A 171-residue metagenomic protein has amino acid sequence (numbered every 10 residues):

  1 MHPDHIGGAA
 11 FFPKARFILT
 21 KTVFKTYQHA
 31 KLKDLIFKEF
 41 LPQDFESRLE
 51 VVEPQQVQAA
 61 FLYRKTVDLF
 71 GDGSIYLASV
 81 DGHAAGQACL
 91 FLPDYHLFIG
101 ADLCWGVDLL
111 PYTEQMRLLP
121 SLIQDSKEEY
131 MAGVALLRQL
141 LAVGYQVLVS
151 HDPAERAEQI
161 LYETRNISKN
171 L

Functional and structural regions predicted by a protein language model:
M1, T22, G82-A84, D102-L103 (+1 more regions): Active-site metal-binding loops of divalent metal-dependent hydrolases
M1-L19: Active-site metal-binding motif and surrounding structural segment of the metallo-beta-lactamase
F11, T20-S79, D125-G144, N170: Metallo-beta-lactamase
R16-K21, I99-A101: Short hydrophobic/aromatic-enriched beta-strand-loop microsegments
G71-D72, F91-D94: Active-site beta-strand termini and strand-to-loop segments that position acidic
A85-C89: Short hydrophobic/aromatic beta-strand or adjacent loop that forms the aromatic wall/cage of a ligand/substrate-binding
D94-L171: Cap/insert and terminal regions of metallo-dependent hydrolase folds
